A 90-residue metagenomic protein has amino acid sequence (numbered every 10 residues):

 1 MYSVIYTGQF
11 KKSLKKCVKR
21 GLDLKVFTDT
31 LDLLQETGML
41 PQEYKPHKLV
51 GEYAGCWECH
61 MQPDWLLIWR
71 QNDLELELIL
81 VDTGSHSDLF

Functional and structural regions predicted by a protein language model:
Y2, G38-E43, I68-W69: Low-complexity, flexible helical/coil segments
S3, Q9-K25, D29, H60-L66 (+1 more regions): Enriched for short, Lys/Arg-rich terminal
L33-H60: A short, surface-exposed loop/turn module that caps and links secondary-structure elements
